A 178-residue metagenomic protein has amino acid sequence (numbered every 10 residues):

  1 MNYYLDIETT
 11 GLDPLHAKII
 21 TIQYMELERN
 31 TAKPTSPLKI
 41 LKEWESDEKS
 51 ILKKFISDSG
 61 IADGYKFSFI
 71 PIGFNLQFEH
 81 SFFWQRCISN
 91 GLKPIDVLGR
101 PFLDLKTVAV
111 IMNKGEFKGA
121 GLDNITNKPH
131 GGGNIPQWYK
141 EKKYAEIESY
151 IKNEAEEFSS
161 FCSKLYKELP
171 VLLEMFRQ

Functional and structural regions predicted by a protein language model:
M1-A62: Conserved RNase H-like, two-metal-ion catalytic cores of nucleic-acid enzymes
K18-L27, K33-S36, F67-R177: Metal-dependent phosphoesterase core characteristic of DEDDh/y 3'-5' exonuclease domains
